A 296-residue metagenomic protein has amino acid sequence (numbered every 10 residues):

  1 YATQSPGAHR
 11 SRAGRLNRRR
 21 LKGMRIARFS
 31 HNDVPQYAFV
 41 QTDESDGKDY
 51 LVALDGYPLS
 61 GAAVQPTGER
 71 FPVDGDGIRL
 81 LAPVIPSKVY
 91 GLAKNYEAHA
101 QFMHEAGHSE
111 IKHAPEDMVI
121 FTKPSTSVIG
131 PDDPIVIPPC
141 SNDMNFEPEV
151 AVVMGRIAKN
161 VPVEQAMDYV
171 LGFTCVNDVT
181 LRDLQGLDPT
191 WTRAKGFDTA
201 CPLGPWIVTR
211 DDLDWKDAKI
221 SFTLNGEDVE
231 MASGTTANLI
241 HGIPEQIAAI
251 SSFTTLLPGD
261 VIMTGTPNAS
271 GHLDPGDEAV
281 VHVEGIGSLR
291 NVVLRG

Functional and structural regions predicted by a protein language model:
Y1-G23: Short, Lys/Arg-enriched N-terminal segments with co-localized hydrophobic residues within the first ~10-30 amino acids
R20-A114, M118, D211-L213, S221 (+2 more regions): N-terminal non-catalytic cap/leader segment that marks the start of a structured domain
E69-V73, R79-A82, H99, R182-G296: Catalytic-pocket segment enriched in acidic/His residues
R79-L81, H108-I111, I135-M144, A158-Q165 (+2 more regions): A generic local secondary-structure boundary/capping motif
I85, G130, N145-E147, L257 (+1 more regions): Residue-level recognition of short, solvent-exposed, well-ordered loop/turn junctions that link secondary-structure
N95, A151-M154, V161-V176: RNA pseudouridine synthases
P115-D132: A gly/proline- and charged-residue-enriched helix-loop-helix capping module
